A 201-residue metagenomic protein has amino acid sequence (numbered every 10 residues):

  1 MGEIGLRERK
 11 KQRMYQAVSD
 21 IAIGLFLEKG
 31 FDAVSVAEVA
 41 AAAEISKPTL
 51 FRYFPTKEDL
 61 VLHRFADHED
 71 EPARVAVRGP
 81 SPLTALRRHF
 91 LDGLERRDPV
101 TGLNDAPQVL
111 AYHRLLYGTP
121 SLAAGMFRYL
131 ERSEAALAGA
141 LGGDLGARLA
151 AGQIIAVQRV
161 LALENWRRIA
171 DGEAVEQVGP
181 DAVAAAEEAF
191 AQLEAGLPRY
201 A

Functional and structural regions predicted by a protein language model:
M1-I45, L62: Basic, helix-initiating cap at the start of DNA-binding domains
A41, P55-T56: Residue-level detection of the helix-turn-helix DNA-binding "recognition helix"
I45-F54: Short hydrophobic/aromatic patch on the recognition helix
T56-V61, D67, E71-P72: Short amphipathic alpha-helical segment with a characteristic S/N-K-E followed by hydrophobic residues
E71-Y112: Hydrophobic alpha-helical connector segments
H113-R148: Amphipathic alpha-helical packing segments from all-alpha helical-bundle domains
A147-I155, R159: Short, well-structured alpha-helical segments
L163-A201: C-terminal peripheral helix-coil segments that are non-catalytic and often amphipathic
